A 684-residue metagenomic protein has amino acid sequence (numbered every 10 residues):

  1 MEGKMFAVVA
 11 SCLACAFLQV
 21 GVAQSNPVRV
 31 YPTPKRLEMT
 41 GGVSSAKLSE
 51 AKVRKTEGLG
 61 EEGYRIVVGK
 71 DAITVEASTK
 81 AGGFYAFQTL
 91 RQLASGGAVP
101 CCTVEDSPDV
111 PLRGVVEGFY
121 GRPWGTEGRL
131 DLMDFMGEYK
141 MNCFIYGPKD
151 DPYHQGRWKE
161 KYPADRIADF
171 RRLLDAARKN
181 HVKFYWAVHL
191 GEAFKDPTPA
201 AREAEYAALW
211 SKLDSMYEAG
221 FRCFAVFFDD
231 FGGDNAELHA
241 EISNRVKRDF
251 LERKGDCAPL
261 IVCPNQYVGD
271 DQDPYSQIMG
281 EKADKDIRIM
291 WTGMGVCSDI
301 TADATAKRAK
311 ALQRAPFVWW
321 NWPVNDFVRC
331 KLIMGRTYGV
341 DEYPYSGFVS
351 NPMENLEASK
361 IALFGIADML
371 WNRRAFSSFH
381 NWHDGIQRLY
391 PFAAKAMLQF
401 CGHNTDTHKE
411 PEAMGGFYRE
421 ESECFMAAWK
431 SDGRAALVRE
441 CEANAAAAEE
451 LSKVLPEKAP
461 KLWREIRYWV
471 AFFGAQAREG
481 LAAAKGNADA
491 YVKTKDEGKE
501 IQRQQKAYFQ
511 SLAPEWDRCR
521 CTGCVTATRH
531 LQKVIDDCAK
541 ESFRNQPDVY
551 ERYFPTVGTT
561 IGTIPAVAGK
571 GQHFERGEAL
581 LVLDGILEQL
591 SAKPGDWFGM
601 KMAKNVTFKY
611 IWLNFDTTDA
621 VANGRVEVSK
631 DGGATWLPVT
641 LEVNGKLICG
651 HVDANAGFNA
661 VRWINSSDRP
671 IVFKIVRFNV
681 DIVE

Functional and structural regions predicted by a protein language model:
M1-A7: Positively charged n-region of N-terminal signal peptides that target proteins for export
A7-V8, G21-A81, T89, G96-E105: Acidic, contiguous N-terminal accessory segments
V8-F17: Bacterial N-terminal signal peptides
P32, L37-S44, E241-G569, A656-F658: Substrate-binding groove of N-acetylhexosamine-processing glycoside hydrolases
V116-I289: Aromatic-lined carbohydrate-binding surfaces of glycoside hydrolases
P547-F608, W612-G624, V628-K630, A634 (+3 more regions): Disordered, acidic Ser/Thr/Pro-rich linker "stalks" and the adjacent N-terminal cap of the next globular domain
L647-F658: Short, surface-exposed tryptophan/glycine-enriched loops that mediate extracellular molecular recognition
W663-R669: Short beta-strand-plus-loop segments that form exposed binding edges in beta-rich domains
